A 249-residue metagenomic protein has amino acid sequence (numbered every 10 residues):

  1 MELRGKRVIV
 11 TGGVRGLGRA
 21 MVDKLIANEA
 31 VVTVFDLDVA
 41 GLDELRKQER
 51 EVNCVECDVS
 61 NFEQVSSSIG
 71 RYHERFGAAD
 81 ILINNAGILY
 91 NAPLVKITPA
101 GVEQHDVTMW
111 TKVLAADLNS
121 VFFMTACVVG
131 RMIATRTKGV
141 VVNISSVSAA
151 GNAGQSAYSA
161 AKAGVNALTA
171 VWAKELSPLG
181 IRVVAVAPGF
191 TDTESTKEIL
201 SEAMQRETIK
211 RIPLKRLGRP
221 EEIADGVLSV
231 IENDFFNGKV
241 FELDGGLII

Functional and structural regions predicted by a protein language model:
L3-V32: Canonical Rossmann dinucleotide-binding motif of NAD(H)/NADP(H)-dependent dehydrogenases/reductases, specifically
K6, A78-A79, M132-S145, P178-I181 (+1 more regions): Active-site loop of short-chain dehydrogenase/reductase
C57-S68, V107, E222: The beta1-alpha1 cofactor-binding region of Rossmann-like NAD(H)/NADP(H)-dependent oxidoreductases
S67-E74, P93-A115: Active-site Tyr-X3-Lys motif and surrounding loop/helix of classical short-chain dehydrogenase/reductase
I88, G101-F123, V142, V165 (+1 more regions): Catalytic Tyr-X3-Lys loop
G101-M109, V140-G164, T169-A170, K174-P178: Catalytic loop of short-chain dehydrogenase/reductase
T125-A126, A170: A short, exposed helix-loop element centered on a Lys and neighboring polar residues
R216-L243, I248: C-terminal substrate-recognition "lid" of short-chain dehydrogenase/reductases
